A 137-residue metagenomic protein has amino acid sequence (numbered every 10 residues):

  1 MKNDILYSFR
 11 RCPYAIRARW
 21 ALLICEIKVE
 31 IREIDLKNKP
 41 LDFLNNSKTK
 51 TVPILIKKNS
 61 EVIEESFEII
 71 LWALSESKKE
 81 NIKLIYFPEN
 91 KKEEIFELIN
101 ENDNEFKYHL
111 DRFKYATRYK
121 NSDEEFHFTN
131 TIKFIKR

Functional and structural regions predicted by a protein language model:
M1-F134: GST-like domain detector, emphasizing the conserved glutathione-binding G-site in the N-terminal thioredoxin-like
